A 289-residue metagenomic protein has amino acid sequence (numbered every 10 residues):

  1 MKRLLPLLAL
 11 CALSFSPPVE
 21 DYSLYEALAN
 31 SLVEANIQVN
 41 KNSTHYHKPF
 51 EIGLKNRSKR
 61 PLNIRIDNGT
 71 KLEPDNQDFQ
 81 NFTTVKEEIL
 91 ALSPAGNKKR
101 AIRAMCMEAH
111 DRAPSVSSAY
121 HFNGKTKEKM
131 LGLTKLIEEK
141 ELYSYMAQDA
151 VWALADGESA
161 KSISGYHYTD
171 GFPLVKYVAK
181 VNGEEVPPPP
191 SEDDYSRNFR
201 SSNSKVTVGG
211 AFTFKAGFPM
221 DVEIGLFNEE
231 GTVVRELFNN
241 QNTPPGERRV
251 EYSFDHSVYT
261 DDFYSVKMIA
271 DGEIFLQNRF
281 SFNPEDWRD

Functional and structural regions predicted by a protein language model:
P17-S43, E185-S201: Low-complexity, acidic Ser/Thr/Pro/Gly-rich terminal tails and inter-domain linkers that flank the onset of structured
N42, K48-N68: Asparagine-centered strand-capping/turn motif at beta-strand->loop junctions
H47-P49, D193-P219, R249-E251: Contiguous beta-strand segments within globular domains
R57-R60, A216-V222: Short proline/glycine-enriched turn/loop motifs at strand-loop junctions of beta-rich domains
P61-F79, E223-E230: Short acidic, flexible loop segments centered on an aromatic residue
P74-F122, F238-E251: Intrinsically disordered, low-complexity Pro/Gly/Ser/Thr-rich segments with frequent PxxP/GP/PP motifs and embedded
G171-P187, E273-D289: Short beta-strand elements
T243-K267: Short, surface-exposed loop/turn motifs with a glycine/proline- and acidic-biased composition
